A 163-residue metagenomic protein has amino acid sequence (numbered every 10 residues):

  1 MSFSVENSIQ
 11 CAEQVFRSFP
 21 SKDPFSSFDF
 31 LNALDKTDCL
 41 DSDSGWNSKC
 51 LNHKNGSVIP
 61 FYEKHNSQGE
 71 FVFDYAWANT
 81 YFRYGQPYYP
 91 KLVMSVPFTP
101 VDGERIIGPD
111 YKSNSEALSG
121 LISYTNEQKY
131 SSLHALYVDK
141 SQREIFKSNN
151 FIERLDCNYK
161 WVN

Functional and structural regions predicted by a protein language model:
M1-N163: N-acyltransferase acceptor-side catalytic subdomain
